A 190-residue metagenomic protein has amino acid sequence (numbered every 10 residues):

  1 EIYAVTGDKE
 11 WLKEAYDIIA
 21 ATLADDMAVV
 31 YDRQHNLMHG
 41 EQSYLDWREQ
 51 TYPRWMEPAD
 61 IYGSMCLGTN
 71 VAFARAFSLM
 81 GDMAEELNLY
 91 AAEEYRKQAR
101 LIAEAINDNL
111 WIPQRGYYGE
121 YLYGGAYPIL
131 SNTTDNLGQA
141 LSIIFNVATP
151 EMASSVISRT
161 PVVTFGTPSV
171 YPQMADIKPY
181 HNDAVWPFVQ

Functional and structural regions predicted by a protein language model:
E1, D8, S43-Q50: Acidic active-site catalytic centers that drive phospho-/nucleotidyl reactions and related ester hydrolyses
I2, V29, Y52-P58, M80-L87 (+2 more regions): Change "in soluble alpha/beta enzymes" to "in soluble alpha/beta proteins
I2-W11, T22-L23: Hydrophobic or amphipathic alpha-helical targeting/insertion segments
Y3-G7, P58-M65, N132-T134: Short amphipathic alpha-helical segments at helix-loop
Y16-A24, S64-E86, Y90-R100, N107 (+2 more regions): Active-site core of glycosidic bond-cleaving carbohydrate-active enzymes
M27-L37, E41-S43, A105-R115, V170: Glycan-recognition and catalytic cores of secretory/periplasmic carbohydrate-active enzymes
L45-M65, G125-P128: Acidic/His metal-coordination segments adjacent to aromatic residues that form catalytic metal sites in metalloenzymes
